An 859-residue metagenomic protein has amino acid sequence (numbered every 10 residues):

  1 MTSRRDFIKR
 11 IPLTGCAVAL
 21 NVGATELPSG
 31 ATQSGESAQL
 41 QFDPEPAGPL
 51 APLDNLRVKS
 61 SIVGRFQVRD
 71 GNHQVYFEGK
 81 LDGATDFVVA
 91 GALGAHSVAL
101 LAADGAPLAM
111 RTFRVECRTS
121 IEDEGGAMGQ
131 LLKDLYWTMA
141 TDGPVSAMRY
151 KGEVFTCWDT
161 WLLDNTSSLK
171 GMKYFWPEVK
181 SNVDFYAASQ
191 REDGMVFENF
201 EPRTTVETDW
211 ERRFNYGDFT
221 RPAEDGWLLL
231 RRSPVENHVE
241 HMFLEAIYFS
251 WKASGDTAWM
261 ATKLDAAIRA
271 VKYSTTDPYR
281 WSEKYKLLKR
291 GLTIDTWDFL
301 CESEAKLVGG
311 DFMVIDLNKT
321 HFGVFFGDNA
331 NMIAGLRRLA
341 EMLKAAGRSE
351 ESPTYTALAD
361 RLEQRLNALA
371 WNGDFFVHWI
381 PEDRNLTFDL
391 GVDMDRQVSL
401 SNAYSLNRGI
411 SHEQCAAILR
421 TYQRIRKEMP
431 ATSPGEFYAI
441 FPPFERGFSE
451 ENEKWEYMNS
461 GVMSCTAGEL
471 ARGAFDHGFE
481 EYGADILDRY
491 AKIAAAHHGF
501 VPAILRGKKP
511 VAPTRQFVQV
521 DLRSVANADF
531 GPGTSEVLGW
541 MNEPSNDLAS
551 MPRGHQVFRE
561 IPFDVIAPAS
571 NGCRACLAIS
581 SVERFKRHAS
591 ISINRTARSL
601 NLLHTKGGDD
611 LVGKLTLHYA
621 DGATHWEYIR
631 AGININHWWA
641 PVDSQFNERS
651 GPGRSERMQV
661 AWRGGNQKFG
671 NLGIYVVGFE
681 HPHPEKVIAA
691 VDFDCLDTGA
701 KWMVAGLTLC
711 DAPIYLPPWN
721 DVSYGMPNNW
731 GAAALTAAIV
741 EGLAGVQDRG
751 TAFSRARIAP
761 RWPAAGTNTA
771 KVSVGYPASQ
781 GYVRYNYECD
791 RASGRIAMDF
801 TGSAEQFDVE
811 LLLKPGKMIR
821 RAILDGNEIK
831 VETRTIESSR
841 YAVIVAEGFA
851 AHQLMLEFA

Functional and structural regions predicted by a protein language model:
D6-P28: N-terminal export signals
T32-D159, T257-W259, I268-T276, L343-A345 (+7 more regions): Acidic/polar, glycine-enriched structural segments that form the non-catalytic walls/loops of the carbohydrate-binding
D43, E456, E469-Q516, L716-A859: Non-catalytic C-terminal accessory modules of carbohydrate-active enzymes
I121-L264, I268, V324, D393-I410 (+1 more regions): Substrate-binding groove/exosite segments of carbohydrate-active enzymes
D123-D134, K173, Y186, Q190-E198 (+6 more regions): Active-site acid/base region of carbohydrate-active enzymes
V154, T204, T208-M242, T275-A357 (+5 more regions): The feature captures the catalytic groove of carbohydrate-active enzymes
F197, P278-R290, H321-F325, N331-R424 (+5 more regions): Catalytic cores of carbohydrate-active enzymes
V511-P718: N-terminal/edge-of-domain interface segments
